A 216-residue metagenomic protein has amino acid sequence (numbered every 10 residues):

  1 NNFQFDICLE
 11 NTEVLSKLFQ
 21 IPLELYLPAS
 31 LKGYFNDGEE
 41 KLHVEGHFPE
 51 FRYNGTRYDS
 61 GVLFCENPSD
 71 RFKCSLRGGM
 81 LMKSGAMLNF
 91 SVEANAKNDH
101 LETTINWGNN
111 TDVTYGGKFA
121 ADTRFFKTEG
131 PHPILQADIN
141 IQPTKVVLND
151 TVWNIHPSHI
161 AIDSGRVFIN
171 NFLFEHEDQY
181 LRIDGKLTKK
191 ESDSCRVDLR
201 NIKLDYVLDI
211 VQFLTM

Functional and structural regions predicted by a protein language model:
N1-M216: Interface amphipathic segments
